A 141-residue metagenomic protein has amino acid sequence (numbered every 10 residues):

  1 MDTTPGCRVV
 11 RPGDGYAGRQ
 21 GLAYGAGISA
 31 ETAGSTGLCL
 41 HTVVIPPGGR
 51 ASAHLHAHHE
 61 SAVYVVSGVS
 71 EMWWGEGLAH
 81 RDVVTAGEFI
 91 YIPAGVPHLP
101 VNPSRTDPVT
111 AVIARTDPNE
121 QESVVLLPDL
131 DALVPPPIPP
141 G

Functional and structural regions predicted by a protein language model:
M1-L38, S52-A53, L126-G141: A short, N-terminal "cap"/entry segment at the start of jelly-roll beta-barrel domains of the cupin/DSBH fold
A26, L40-V44, A62, R81 (+2 more regions): Conserved hydrophobic/aromatic beta-strand scaffold that supports enzyme active sites
H41-A57: Conserved short histidine dyad/triad with adjacent acidic residue
T42, L55, W74-E76, N102 (+1 more regions): Residue-level recognition of conserved beta-strand positions in structured domain cores
R50, H59-A86: A short beta-strand-loop-beta hairpin characteristic of the jelly-roll/cupin
T85-A86, A94-Q121: Ligand-binding loop in jelly-roll beta-barrel domains
